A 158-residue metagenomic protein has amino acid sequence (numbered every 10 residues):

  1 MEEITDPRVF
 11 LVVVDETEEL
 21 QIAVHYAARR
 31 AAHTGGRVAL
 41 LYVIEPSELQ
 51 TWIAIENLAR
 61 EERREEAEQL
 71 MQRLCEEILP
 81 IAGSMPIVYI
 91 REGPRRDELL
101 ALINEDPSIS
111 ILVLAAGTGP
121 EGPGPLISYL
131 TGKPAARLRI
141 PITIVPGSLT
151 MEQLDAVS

Functional and structural regions predicted by a protein language model:
M1, T5, L79-L112, G119 (+1 more regions): Structural beta-alpha unit
E2-A54, R137-L138: Small/aliphatic-rich secondary-structure junction motif
A23, Q50-I53, L100-A101, G124-P125 (+1 more regions): Short, well-ordered secondary-structure micro-motifs
Y26, E62-L74, E98: Short, solvent-exposed amphipathic alpha-helices that sit in or adjacent to ligand/effector-binding or catalytic
A39-L41, I87-R91, T143-V145: General small-molecule cofactor/ligand-binding pocket signal
Y42-Q69, E152-S158: Acidic, proline/glycine-rich short linear motifs
L114-A136, M151-L154: Glycine-rich, Arg-bearing micro-motifs that act as flexible, cationic patches
K133-G147: Short, acidic/small-residue loops that bind anionic groups at enzyme active sites
